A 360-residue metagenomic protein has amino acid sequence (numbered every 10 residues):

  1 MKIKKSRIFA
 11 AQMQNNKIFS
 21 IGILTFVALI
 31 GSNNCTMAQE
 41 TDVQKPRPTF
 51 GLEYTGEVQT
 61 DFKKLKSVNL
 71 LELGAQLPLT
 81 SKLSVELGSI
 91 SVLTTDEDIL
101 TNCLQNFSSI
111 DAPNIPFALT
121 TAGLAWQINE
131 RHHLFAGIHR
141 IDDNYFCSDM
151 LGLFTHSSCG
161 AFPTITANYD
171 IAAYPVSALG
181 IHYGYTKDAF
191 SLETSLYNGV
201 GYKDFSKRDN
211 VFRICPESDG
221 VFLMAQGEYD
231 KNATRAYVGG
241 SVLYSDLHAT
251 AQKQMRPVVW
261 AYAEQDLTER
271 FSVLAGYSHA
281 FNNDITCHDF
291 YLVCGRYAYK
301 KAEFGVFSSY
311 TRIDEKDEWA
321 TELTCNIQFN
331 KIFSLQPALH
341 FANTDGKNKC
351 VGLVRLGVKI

Functional and structural regions predicted by a protein language model:
T41-D61, V85-L87, T95, H156-S157 (+2 more regions): Transmembrane beta-strand segments of Gram-negative outer membrane beta-barrel proteins
Q44-F50, S81-V85, E130-L134, L179 (+6 more regions): Outer-envelope beta-barrel architecture signal
F50-V58, L87-S91, A136-R140, T194-N198 (+6 more regions): Transmembrane beta-barrel strands of outer-membrane/channel proteins
D61-N69, T80-A122, I128: Surface-exposed loop and membrane-interface regions of Gram-negative outer-membrane beta-barrel proteins
A75-L79, W126, I138, Y185-K187 (+6 more regions): Residue-level signature of outer-membrane beta-barrel architecture
S81-K82, L192-S195, E228-D314: Detector for outer-membrane/organellar transmembrane beta-barrel domains, recognizing the amphipathic beta-strand
E97-T121, R131-D219, G357: Surface-exposed coil loops of outer-membrane beta-barrel proteins
N348-I360: Outer-membrane beta-barrel "beta-signal"
